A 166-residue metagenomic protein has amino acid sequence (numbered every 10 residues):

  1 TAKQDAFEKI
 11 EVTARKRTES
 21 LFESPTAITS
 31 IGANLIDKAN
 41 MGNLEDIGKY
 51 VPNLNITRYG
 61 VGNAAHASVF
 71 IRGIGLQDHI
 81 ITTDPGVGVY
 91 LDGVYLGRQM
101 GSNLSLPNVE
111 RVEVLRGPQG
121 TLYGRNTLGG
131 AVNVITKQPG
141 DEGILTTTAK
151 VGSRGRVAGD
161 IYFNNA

Functional and structural regions predicted by a protein language model:
K3-I10, E19-R72, L76-Y95, S102-R116 (+1 more regions): Periplasmic N-terminal gating module of Gram-negative TonB-dependent outer-membrane receptors
A14-T18, S153: Short polar catalytic/cofactor-binding loops
G86, R98, P107-E110, T121-A166: Outer-membrane beta-barrel translocator/receptor signature
